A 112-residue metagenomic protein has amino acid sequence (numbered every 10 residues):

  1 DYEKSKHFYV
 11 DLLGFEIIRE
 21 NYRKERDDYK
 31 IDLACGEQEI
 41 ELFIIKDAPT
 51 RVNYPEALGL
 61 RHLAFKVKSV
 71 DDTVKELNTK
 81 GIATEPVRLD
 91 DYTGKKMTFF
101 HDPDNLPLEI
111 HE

Functional and structural regions predicted by a protein language model:
D1-E39: Core segments of cupin and vicinal oxygen chelate
D1-K4, L60-F65: N-terminal beta-strand motif that seeds the catalytic metal site of vicinal oxygen chelate
F8, D71-E76: Short amphipathic alpha-helices within nucleic acid-binding modules
I18-E20, R26-D28, L42, D47-N53 (+1 more regions): A short, acidic/glycine-rich surface segment
D32, E41, R61-H62, K95-F99 (+1 more regions): Short, conserved structural micro-motifs that define repeat-unit consensus positions and nucleotide-binding loops
G36-I40, D47-P49, V70: Short, charged/polar surface micro-motifs in flexible loops or helix N-caps
P55-L60, D91-Y92: Short glycine-enriched loop/turn motifs at secondary-structure junctions
V74-E112: Vicinal oxygen chelate
